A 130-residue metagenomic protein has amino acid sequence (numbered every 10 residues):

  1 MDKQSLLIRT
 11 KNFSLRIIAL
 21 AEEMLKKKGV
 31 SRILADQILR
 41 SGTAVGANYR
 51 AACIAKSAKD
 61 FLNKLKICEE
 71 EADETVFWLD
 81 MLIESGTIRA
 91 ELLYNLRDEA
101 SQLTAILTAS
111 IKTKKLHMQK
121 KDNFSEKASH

Functional and structural regions predicted by a protein language model:
M1-H130: Short, C-terminally biased terminal segments at protein or domain edges
